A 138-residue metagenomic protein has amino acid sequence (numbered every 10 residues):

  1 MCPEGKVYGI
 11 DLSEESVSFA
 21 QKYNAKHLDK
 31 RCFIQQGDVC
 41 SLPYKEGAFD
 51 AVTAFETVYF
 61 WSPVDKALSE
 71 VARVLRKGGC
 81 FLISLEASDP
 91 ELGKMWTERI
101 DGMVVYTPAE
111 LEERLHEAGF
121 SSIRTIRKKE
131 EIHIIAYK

Functional and structural regions predicted by a protein language model:
M1-C2, W61-S62, L75-K77: Helix-to-beta-strand junctions that scaffold the AdoMet/dcAdoMet cofactor pocket in Class I SAM-dependent enzymes
M1-S41: Class I SAM-dependent methyltransferase SAM/SAH-binding core
V7, F81-L82, S122: A short hydrophobic/small-residue beta-strand
C40-V52: A short acidic, Gly/Pro-enriched loop at the edge of an enzyme's catalytic core that lines a small-molecule cofactor
D50-V64: A short SAM/SAH-binding and catalytic strip from SAM-dependent methyltransferases
D65-C80: A short glycine-rich, Lys/Arg-flanked "PGG" loop and its adjoining helix->strand segment in the class I
C80-E110: Conserved class I S-adenosyl-L-methionine
G119-K138: Core SAM-dependent methyltransferase catalytic element
